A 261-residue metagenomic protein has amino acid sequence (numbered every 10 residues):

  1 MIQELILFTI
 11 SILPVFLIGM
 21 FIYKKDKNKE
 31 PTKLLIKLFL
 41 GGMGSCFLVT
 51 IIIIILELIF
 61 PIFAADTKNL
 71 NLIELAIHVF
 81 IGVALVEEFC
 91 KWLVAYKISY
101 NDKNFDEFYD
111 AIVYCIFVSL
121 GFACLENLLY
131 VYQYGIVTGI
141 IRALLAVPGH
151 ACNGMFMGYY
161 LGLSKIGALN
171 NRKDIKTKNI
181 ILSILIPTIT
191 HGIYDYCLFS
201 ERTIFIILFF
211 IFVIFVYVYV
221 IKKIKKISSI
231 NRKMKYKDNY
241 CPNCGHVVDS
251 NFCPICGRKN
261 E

Functional and structural regions predicted by a protein language model:
M1-E261: Hydrophobic alpha-helical segments at protein termini of multi-pass membrane proteins
